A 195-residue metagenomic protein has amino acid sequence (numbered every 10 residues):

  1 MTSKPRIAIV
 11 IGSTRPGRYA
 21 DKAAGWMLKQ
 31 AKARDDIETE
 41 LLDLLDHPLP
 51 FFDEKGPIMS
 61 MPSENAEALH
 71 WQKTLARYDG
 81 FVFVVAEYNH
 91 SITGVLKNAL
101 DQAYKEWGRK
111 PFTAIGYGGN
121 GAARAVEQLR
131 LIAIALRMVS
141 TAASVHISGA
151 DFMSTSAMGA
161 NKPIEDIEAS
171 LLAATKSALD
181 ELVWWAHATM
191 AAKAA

Functional and structural regions predicted by a protein language model:
T2-D35: N-terminal beta1-alpha1 ligand-phosphate binding loop
T2-S3, L75, T141-A195: Glycine-rich phosphate/pyrophosphate-binding loop and the adjoining helix
R6, E38, P111: Residues at the starts of beta-strands that form the adenosine-phosphate
I37-H47: A short beta-strand-loop structural module common to alpha/beta enzyme folds
L45-P62, T155-S156: N-terminal beta-loop-helix "entrance" segment that forms/cooperates in small-molecule cofactor or anionic ligand
S60-V139: Helix-loop-strand module that forms the ligand-binding subsite of alpha/beta enzymes
